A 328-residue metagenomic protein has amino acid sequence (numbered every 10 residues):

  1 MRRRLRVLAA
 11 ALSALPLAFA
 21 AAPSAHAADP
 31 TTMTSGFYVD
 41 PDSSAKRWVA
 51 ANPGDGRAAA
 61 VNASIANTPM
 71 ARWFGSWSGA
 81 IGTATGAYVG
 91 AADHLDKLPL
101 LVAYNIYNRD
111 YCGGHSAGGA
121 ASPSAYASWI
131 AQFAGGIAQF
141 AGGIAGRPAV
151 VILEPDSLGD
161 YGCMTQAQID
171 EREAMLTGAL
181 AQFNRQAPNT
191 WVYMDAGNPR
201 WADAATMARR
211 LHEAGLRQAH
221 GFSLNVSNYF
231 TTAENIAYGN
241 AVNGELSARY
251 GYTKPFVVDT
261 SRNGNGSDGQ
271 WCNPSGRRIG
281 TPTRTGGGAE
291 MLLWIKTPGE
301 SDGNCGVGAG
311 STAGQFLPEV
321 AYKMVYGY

Functional and structural regions predicted by a protein language model:
M1-A27: Secretory targeting and sorting signals
S13, F140-I144, E245-Y250: Alpha-helix termini
A18, A134, L180, A208 (+1 more regions): Short, well-ordered alpha-helical packing segments
D29-G136, T297-A321, Y328: N-terminal carbohydrate-binding/catalytic regions of secreted carbohydrate-active enzymes
T32-T34, V39-A66, Q186, G197-Y322: Surface-exposed substrate-engagement region within the catalytic domains of secreted or surface-exposed extracellular
G36-V39, A71-G75, L98-A103, A149-E154 (+5 more regions): Structural recognition of the beta-strand scaffold that forms the well-ordered cores of secreted hydrolase catalytic
G79, A87-V192, R210, L216-Q218: Substrate-binding cleft of extracellular glycoside hydrolase catalytic domains
